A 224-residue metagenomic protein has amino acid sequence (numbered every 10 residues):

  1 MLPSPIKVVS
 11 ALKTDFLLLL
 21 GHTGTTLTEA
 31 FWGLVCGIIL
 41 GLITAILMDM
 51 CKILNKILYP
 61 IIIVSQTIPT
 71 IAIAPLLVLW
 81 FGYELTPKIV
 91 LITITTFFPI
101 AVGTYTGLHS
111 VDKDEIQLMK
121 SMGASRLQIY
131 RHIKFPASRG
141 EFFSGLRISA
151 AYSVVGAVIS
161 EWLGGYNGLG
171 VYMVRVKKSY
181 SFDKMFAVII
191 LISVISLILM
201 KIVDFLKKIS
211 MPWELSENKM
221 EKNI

Functional and structural regions predicted by a protein language model:
M1-C36: Periplasmic/extracellular loop-to-transmembrane helix junction in inner-membrane transport proteins
L12, L19, T23, L27 (+9 more regions): Hydrophobic alpha-helical elements at and bordering transmembrane segments of multi-pass membrane proteins
W32-I62, L79: Transmembrane-helix boundary motif in ABC transporter permease subunits
K52, G140, S144, F186-I224: C-terminal transmembrane helix and the adjacent membrane-cytosol boundary/short C-terminal tail of inner/organellar
I63-P99, T106-G107: Generic hydrophobic transmembrane alpha-helix motif, especially the helices
L79, V155-I192, E214-E221: Glycine-rich helix-loop "coupling/hinge" segments at transmembrane-helix boundaries in multipass transporters
V90, I94, L127-S160, L199: Transmembrane alpha-helices
L108-D114, L118-S138, K178: Short helix-to-coil transition segments within interhelical loops that connect adjacent transmembrane helices
